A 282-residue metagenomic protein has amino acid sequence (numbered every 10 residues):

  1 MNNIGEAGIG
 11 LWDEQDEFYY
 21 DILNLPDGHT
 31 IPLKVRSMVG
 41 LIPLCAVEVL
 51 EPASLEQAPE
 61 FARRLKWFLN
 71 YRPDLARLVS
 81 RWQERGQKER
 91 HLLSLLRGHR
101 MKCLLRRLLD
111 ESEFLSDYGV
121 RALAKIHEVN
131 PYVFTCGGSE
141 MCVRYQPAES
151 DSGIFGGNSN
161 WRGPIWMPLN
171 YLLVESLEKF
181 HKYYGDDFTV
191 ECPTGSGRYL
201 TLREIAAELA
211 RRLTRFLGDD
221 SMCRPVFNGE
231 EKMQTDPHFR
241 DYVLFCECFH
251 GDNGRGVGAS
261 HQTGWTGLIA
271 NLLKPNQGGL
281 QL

Functional and structural regions predicted by a protein language model:
M1-L282: Acidic, mature catalytic/reactive cores of soluble proteins
